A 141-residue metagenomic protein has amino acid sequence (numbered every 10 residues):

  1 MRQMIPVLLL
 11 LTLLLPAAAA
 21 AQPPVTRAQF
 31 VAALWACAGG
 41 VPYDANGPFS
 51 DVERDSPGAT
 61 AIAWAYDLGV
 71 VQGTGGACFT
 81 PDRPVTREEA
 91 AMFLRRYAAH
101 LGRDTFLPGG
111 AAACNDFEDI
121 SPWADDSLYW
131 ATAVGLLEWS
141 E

Functional and structural regions predicted by a protein language model:
M1-I5: Bacterial N-terminal signal peptides that target proteins for export
V7-P16: Bacterial N-terminal signal peptides
A18-A61, L68-A91, R95-D125, A133 (+1 more regions): Feature responds to low-complexity, polar/acidic, surface-exposed segments characteristic of secreted/exported proteins
